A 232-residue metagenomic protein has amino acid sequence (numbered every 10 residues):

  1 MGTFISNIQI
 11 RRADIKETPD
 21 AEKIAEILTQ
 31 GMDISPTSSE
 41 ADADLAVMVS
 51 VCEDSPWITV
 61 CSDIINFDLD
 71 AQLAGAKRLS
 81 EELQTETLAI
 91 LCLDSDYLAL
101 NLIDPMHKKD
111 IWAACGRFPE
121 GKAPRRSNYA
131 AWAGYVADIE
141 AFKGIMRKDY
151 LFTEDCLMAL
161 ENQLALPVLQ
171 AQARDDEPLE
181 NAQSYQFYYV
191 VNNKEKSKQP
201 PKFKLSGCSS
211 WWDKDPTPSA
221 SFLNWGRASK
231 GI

Functional and structural regions predicted by a protein language model:
M1-D33: Short, extreme N-terminal segment that most often corresponds to the first beta-strand
G2, R12, D54-S55, M106-K108 (+1 more regions): Glycine-centered flexibility motif
N7, C61-I64, F142-R147: Charged, low-complexity surface segments at secondary-structure and domain boundaries
D14-D20, I65-D68, H107-K109, K196-K198: Intrinsically disordered, low-complexity coil segments
D14-T18, I34, S38, D70 (+8 more regions): Generic marker of "main functional regions" within proteins
T29-C115: Short, intrinsically disordered low-complexity segments
G116-G231: Long, compositionally biased intrinsically disordered terminal regions
